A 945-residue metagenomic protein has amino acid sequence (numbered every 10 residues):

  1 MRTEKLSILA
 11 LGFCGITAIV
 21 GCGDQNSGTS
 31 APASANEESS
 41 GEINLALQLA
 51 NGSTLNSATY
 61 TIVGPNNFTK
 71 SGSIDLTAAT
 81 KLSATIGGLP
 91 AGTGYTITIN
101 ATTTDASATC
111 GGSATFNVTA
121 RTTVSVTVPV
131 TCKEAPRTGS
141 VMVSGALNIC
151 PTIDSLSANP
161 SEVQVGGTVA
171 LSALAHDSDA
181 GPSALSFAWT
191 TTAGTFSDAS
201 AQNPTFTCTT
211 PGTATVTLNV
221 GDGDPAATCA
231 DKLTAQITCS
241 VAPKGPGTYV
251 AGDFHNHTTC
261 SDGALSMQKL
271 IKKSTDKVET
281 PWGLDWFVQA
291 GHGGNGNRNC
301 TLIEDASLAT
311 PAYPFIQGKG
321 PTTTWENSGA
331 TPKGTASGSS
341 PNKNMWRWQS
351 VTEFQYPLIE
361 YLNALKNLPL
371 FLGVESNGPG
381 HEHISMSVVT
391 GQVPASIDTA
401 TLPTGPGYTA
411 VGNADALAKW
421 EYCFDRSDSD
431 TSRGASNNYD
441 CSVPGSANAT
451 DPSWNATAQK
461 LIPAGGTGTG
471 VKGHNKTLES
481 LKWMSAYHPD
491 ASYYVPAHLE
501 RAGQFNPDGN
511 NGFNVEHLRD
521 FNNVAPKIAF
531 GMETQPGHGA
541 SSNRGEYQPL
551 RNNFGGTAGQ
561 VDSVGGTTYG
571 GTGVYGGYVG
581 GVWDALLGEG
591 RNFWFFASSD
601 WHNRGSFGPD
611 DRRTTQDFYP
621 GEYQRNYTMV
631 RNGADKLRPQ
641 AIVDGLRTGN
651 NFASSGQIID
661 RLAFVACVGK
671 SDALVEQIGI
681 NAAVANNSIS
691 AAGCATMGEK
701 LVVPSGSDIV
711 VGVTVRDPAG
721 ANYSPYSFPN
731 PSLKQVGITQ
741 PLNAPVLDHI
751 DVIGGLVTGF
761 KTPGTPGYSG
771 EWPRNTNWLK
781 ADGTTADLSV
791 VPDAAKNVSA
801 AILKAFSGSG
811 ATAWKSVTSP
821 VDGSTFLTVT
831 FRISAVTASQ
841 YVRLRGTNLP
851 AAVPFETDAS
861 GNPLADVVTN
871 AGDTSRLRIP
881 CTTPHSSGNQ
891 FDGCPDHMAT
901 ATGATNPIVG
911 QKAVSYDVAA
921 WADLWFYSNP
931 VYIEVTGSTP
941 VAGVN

Functional and structural regions predicted by a protein language model:
L11, G15-N51, I99, R121-C150 (+1 more regions): Bacterial Sec-dependent N-terminal signal peptides
Q25, A33, D75-T77, T102-P136 (+2 more regions): Structured interaction patches on ligand/partner-binding surfaces of diverse proteins
L49-N51, L174-A180, D222, D717: Extracellular acidic, Ser/Thr/Pro-rich low-complexity tracts
T80-T96: Short Pro-Gly-centered beta-turn/loop motif in secreted/extracellular proteins
T104-A106, G221-T228, A851-A852, D917: Short, solvent-exposed loop/turn segments at the edges of extracellular beta-sandwich modules
G181-A188: Solvent-exposed loop segments of extracellular immunoglobulin-like
A188-F206: Surface-exposed, flexible coil segments in extracellular/virion-facing regions
S240-N945: Extended, charged catalytic domains and RNA/DNA-binding interfaces, predominantly in divalent-metal-using enzymes
